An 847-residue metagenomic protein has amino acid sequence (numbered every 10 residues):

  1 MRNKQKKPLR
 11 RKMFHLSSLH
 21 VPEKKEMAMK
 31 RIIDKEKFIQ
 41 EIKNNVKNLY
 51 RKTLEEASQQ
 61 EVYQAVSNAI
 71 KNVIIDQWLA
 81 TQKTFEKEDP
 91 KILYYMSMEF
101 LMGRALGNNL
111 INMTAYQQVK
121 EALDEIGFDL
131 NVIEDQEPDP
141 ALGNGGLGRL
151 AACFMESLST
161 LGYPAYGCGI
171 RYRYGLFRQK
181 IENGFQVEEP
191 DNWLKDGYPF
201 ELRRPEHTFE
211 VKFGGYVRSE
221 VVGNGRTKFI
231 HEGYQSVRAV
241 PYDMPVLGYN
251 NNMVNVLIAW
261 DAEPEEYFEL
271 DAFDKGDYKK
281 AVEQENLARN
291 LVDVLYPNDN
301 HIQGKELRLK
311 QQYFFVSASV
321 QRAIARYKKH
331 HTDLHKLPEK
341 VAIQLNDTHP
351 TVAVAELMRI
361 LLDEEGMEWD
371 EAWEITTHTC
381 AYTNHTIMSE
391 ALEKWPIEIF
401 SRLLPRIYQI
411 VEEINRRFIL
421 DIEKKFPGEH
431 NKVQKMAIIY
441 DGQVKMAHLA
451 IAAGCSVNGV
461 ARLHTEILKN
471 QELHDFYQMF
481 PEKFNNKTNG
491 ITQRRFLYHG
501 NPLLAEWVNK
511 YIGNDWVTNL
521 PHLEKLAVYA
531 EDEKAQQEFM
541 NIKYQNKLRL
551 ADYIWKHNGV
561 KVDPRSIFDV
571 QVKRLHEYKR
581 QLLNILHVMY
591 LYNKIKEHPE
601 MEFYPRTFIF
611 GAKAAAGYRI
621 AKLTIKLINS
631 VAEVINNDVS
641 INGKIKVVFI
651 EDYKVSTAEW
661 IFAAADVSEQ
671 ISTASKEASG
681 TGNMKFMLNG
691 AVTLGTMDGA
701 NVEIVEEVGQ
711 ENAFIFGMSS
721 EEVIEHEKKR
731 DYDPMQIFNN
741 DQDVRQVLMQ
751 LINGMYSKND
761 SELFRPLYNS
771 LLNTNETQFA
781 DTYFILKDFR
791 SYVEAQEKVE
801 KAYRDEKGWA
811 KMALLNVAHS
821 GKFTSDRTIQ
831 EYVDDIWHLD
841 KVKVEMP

Functional and structural regions predicted by a protein language model:
M1-N3, Q60: Compositionally biased, intrinsically disordered low-complexity regions used as flexible
Q5-K6, R11-K12, E23: Charged/polar low-complexity intrinsically disordered segments
R11-H15, A372: Intrinsic disorder/low-complexity segments
E23-P847: A conserved ligand/cofactor-binding region detector
